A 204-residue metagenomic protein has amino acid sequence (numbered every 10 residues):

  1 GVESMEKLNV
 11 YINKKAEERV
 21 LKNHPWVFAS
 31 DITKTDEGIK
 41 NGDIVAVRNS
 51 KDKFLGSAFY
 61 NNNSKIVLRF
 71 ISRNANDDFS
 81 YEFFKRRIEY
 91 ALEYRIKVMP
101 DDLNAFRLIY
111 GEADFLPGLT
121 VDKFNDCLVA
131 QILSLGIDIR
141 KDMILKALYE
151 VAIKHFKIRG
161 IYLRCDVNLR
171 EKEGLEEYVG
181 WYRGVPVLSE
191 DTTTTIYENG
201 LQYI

Functional and structural regions predicted by a protein language model:
S4-N125, I153, D191: Non-catalytic accessory regions of SAM-dependent methyltransferases
I44-V45, C127-V129, R159-I161: Structural motif
L55, V129, Q202-Y203: Short, isolated positions in well-ordered beta-strands
F59, L133, D166: Surface loops and adjacent helix of pleckstrin homology
S80, D138-D142: Short, conserved charged micro-motifs
E112-L116, T120-D122, D142-I204: Non-catalytic substrate-recognition/targeting regions of SAM-dependent transferases
N125-D138: A short interface-forming secondary-structure element
